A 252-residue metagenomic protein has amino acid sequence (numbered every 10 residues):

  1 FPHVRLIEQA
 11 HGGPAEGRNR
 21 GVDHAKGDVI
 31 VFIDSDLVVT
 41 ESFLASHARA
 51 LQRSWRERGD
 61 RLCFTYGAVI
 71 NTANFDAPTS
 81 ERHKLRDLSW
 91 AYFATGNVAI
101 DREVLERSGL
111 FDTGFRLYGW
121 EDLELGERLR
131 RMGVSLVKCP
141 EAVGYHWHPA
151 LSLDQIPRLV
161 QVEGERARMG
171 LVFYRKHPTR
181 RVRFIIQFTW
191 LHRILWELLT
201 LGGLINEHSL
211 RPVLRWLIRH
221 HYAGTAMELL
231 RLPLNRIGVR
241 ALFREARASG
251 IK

Functional and structural regions predicted by a protein language model:
F1-E8: Acidic donor-binding segment of Leloir-type glycosyltransferases
E8-A25: Glycine-rich, basic loop-to-helix element that forms the pyrophosphate-binding segment of sugar-nucleotide handling
I30: Short aromatic/hydrophobic "clamp" motif used to bind/position activated sugar donors
D34-V38: The conserved acidic donor/metal-binding loop of glycosyltransferases
S42-P78: Conserved donor NDP-sugar-binding/catalytic core segment of glycosyltransferases
V98-I100, V104-G109, F115-V143: A short, conserved alpha-helix in the catalytic core of glycosyltransferases
C139-P157, M169-F173: Active-site donor/metal-binding and catalytic loop motifs of nucleotide-sugar-dependent glycosylation enzymes
Q161-E165, V182-K252: Non-catalytic, C-terminal membrane-associated alpha-helical segments of glycosyltransferases
